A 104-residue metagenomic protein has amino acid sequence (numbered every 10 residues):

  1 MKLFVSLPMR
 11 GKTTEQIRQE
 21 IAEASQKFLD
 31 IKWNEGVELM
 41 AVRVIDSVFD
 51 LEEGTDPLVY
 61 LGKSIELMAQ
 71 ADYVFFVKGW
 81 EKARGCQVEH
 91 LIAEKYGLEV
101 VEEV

Functional and structural regions predicted by a protein language model:
M1-V104: Conserved catalytic or regulatory cores that recognize and/or transform ribose-phosphate-containing ligands
